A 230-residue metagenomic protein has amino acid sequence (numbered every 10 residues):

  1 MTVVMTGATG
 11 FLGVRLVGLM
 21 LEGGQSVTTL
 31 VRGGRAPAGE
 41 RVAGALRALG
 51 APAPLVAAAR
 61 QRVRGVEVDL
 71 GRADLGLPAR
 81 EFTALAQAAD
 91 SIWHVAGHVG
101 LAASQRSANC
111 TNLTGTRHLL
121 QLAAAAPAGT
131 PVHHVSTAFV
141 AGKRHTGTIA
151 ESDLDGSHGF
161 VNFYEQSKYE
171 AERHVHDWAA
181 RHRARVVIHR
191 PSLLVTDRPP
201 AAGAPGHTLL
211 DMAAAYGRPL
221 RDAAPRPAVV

Functional and structural regions predicted by a protein language model:
M1-S91, V95, Q105, A126-G129: N-terminal Rossmann/SDR dinucleotide-binding element
G39-A43, R144-T148, P199-A204: Short aromatic-enriched loop/helix-cap "lid" or pocket-rim segments at secondary-structure transitions that line
L85-H94, V187, H207-R218: Active-site-adjacent "gating/activation" loops or surface patches in catalytic cores
S91-V95, A102-C110, T114-F163, V187: Conserved Rossmann-fold NAD(P)-dependent oxidoreductase catalytic core, especially the SDR/UDP-sugar
S104, D155-G156, P200-A201, L209-V230: A conserved pocket-lining segment of Rossmann-fold NAD(P)-dependent short-chain dehydrogenase/reductase
V140, L194-T196: Conserved sequence/active-site signature of Rossmann-fold short-chain dehydrogenase/reductase
G142-D153, P191, G206-L220: Flexible glycine/proline-rich, aromatic-decorated loop/lid segments
G159-R190: Active-site Tyr-X1-5-Lys
